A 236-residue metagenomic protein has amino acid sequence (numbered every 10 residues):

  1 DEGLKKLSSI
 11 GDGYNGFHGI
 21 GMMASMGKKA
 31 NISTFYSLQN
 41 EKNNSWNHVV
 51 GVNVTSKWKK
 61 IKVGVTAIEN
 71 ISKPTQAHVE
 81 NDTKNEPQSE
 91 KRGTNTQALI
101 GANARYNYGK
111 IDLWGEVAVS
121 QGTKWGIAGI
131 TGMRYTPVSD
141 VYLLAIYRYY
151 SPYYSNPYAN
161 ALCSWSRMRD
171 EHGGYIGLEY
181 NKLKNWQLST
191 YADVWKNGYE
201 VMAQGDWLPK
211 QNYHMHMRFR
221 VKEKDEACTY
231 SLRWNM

Functional and structural regions predicted by a protein language model:
G3-M236: Signature for the C-terminal beta-barrel architecture of outer-membrane proteins
